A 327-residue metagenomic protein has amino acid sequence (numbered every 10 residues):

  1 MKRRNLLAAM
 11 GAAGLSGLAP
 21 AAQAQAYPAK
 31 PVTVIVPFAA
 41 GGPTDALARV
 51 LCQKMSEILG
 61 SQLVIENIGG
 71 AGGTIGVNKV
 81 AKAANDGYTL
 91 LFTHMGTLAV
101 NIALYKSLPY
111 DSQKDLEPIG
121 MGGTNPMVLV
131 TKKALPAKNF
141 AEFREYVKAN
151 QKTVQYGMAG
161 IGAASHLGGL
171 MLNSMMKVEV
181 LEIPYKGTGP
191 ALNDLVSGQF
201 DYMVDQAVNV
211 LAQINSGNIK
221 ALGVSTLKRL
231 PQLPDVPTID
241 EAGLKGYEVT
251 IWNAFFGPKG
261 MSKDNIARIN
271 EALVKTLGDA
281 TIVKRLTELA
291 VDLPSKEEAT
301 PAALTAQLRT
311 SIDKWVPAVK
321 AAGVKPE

Functional and structural regions predicted by a protein language model:
K2-L7: N-terminal export leaders
G11-G17: Bacterial N-terminal signal peptides
A19-A21: N-terminal signal peptide c-region/cleavage motif recognized by signal peptidases
A24-K114, T153, K177-Q206, Q213 (+2 more regions): N-terminal (or domain-start) structured segment
A29-P31, E241, K263-E327: An extracytoplasmic/periplasmic, membrane-proximal ligand-sensing/linker region
K82-Y88, M95, A103-P190, I239 (+1 more regions): Hinge/capping helix and adjacent helix->loop/strand transition within the periplasmic-binding protein
P109-M121, E179-I183, D201-Y202, L211-V249 (+1 more regions): Short beta-strand->loop
